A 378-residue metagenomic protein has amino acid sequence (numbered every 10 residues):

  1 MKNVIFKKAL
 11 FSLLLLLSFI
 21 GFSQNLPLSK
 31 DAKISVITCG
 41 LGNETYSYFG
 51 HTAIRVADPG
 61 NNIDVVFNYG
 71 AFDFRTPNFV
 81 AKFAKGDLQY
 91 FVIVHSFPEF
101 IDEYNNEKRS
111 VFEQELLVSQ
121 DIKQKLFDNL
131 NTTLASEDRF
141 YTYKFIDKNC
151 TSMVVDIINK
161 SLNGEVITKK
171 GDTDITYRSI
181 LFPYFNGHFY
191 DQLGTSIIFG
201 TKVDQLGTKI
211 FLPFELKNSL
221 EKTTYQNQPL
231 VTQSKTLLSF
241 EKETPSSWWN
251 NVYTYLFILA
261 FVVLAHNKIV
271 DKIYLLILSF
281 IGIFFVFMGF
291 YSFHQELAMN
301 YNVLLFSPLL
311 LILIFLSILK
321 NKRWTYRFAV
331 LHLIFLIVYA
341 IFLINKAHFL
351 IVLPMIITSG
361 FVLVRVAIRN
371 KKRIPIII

Functional and structural regions predicted by a protein language model:
M1-L26, P375-I378: Bacterial Sec-dependent N-terminal signal peptides
G21-L26, R55, P98-E103, I180-Y184: Intrinsically disordered, low-complexity boundary segments flanking structured domains
N25-P27, D58-I63, L117-I122: A short, structured loop/turn motif at beta-sheet edges
K30-K108: Glycine-rich catalytic cores of cysteine/serine-nucleophile enzymes that process amide/ester linkages in cell-envelope
H51, D64, E113, T151 (+1 more regions): Extracellular structured ligand-interaction cores
D73, P77-K148, S152-L162: A cross-kingdom signal targeting lumenal/periplasmic-facing segments of multi-pass membrane and secretory-pathway
T132-L310, N321-A329, L336-V338, I344-I378: Activation targets extended, charge/polar-rich intrinsically disordered C-terminal tails
